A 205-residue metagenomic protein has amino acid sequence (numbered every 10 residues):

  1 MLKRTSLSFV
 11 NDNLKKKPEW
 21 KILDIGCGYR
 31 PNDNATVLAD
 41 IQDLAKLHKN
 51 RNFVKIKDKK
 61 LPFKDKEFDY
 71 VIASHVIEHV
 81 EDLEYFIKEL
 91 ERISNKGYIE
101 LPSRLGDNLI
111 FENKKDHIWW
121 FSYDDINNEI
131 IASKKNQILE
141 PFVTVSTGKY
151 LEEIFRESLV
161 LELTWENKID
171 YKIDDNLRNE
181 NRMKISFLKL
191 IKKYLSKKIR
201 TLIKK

Functional and structural regions predicted by a protein language model:
M1-P18, L190-K204: Long, low-complexity intrinsically disordered regions enriched in Ser/Thr, Asp/Glu, Pro/Gly
F9, K15-G106: Conserved SAM-binding loop
E84-R92, K96-K205: S-adenosyl-L-methionine-dependent methyltransferase catalytic module, highlighting the catalytic core
